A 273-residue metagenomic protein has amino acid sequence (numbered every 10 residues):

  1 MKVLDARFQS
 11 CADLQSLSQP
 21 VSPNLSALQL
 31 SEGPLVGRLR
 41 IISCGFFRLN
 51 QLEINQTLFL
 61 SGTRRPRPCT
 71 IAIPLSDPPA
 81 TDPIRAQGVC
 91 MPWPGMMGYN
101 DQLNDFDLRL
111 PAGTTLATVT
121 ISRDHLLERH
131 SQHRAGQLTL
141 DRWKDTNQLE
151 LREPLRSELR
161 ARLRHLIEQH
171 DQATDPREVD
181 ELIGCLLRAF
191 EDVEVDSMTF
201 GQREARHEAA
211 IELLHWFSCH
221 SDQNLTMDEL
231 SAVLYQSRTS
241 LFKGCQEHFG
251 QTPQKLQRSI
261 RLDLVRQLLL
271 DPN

Functional and structural regions predicted by a protein language model:
M1-P34, A80-S221, T226-D228, A232-R238 (+2 more regions): Alpha-helical bundle regulatory/interaction domains
N24-R48, L52-I54: Low-complexity, highly charged intrinsically disordered N-terminal segments that act as targeting/localization
I41, L49-Q51, T70-A72, M96-Y99 (+1 more regions): Conserved hydrophobic/aromatic beta-strand scaffold that supports enzyme active sites
G45-F47, I54-A86, S122-R123: Glycine- and acidic-residue-biased ligand/ion/polar-headgroup-sensing regions
R64, R206, R258: Short, conserved glycine- and acidic-residue-centered signature motifs in active-site or ligand-binding loops
L230-S231, Q246, R258: C-terminal structural cap/anchor segments
Q257-Q267: Short, basic, alpha-helical segments at the C-terminal edge of helix-turn-helix-like DNA-binding modules
